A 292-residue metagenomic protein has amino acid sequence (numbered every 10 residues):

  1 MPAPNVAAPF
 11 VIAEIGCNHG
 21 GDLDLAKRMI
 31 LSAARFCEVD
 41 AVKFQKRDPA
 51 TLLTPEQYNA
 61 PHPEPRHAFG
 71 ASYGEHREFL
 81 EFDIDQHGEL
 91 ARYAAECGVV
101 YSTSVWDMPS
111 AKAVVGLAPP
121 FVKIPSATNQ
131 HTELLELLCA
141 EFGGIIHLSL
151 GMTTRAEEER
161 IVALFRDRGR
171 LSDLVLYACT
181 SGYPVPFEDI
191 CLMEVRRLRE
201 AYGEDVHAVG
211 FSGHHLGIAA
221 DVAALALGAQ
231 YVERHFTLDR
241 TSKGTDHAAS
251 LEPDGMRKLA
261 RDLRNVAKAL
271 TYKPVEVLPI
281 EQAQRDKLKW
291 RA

Functional and structural regions predicted by a protein language model:
M1-A292: Catalytic cores and adjacent flexible loops of soluble metabolic enzymes that perform enolate/carbanion chemistry on
